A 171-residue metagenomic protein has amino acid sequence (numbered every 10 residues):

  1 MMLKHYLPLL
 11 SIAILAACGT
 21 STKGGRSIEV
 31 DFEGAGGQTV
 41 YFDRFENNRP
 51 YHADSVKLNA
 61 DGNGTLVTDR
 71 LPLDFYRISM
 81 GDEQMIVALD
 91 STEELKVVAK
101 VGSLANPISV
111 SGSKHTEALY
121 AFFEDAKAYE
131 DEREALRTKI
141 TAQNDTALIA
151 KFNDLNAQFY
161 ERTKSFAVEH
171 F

Functional and structural regions predicted by a protein language model:
M1-D31: Bacterial Sec-dependent N-terminal signal peptides
G19-V168: A non-transmembrane, solvent-exposed segment enriched in polar/low-complexity residues
